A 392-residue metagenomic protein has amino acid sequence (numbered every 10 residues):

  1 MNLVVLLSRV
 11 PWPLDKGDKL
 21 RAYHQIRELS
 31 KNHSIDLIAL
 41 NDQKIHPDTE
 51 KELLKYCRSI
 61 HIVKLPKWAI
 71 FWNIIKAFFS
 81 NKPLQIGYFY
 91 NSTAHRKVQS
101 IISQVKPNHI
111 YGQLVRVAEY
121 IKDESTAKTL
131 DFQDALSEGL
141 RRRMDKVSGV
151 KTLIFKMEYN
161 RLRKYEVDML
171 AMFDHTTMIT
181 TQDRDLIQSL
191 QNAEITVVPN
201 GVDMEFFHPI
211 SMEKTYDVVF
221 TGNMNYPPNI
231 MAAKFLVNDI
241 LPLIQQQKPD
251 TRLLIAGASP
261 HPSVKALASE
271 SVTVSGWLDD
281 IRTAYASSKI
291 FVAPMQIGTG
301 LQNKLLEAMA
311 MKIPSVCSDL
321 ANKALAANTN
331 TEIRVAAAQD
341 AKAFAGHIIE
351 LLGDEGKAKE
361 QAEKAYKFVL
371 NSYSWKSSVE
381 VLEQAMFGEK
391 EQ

Functional and structural regions predicted by a protein language model:
M1-H61: N-terminal subdomain of nucleotide-sugar transferases
S8, I70-G87, K128-D168, N223: Acceptor-binding helix/loop patch of EC 2.4 sugar-transfer enzymes, predominantly nucleotide-sugar-dependent
L130, S137, F155-P209: Donor nucleotide-sugar binding/catalytic pocket of nucleotide-sugar-dependent glycosyltransferases
D174, T283-G300, M311-P314: Acidic donor-binding loop of glycosyltransferase active sites
S189, V197-S287: Conserved catalytic-core segment of nucleotide-activated headgroup transferases in glycan assembly
K304-E307, P314-D319: Short hydrophobic beta-strand element within catalytic cores of glycosyltransferases and related nucleotide-activated
I333-A341, E350-E355: Conserved acidic donor-binding segment of nucleotide-sugar-dependent glycosyltransferases
A343, E350, K357-N371, S378: A short, well-ordered alpha-helix in the C-terminal region of glycosyltransferases
